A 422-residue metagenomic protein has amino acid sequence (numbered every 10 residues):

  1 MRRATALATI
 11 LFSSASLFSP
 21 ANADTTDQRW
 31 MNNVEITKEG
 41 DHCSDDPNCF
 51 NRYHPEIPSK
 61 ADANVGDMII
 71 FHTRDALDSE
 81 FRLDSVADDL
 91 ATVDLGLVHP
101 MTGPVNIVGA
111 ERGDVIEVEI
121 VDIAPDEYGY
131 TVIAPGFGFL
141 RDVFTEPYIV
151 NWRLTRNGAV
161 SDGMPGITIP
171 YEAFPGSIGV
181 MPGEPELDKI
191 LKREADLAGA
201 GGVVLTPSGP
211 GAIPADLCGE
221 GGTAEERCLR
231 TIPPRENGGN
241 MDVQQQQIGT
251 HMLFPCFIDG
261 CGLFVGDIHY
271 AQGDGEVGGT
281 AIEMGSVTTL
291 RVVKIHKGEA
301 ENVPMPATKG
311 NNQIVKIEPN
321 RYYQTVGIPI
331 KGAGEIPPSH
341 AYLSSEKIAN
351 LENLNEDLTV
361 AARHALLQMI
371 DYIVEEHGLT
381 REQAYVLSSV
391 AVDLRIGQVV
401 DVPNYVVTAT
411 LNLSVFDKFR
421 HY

Functional and structural regions predicted by a protein language model:
A8-S16: Bacterial N-terminal signal peptides
T25-V93: N-terminal, Lys/Arg-enriched amphipathic/low-complexity engagement segments that precede the first folded domain
S44-H54, D94-T102, L229-N237: Short, structured beta-strand/loop micro-motifs enriched in basic residues and often containing a Trp
F71, V115-V118, F254: A generic structural signal for residues embedded in beta-strands
A76-D88, I123-A134, G260-Y270, G397-V400: Short, Lys/Arg- and Gly-enriched loop/turn segments at beta-strand edges
D122-Q247, L253: Intrinsically disordered, low-complexity linker/loop segments enriched in Gly/Pro and charged/polar residues
P207, G211-E356: Conserved mixed alpha/beta catalytic, RNA-binding, or beta-rich assembly cores of soluble enzyme, regulatory
